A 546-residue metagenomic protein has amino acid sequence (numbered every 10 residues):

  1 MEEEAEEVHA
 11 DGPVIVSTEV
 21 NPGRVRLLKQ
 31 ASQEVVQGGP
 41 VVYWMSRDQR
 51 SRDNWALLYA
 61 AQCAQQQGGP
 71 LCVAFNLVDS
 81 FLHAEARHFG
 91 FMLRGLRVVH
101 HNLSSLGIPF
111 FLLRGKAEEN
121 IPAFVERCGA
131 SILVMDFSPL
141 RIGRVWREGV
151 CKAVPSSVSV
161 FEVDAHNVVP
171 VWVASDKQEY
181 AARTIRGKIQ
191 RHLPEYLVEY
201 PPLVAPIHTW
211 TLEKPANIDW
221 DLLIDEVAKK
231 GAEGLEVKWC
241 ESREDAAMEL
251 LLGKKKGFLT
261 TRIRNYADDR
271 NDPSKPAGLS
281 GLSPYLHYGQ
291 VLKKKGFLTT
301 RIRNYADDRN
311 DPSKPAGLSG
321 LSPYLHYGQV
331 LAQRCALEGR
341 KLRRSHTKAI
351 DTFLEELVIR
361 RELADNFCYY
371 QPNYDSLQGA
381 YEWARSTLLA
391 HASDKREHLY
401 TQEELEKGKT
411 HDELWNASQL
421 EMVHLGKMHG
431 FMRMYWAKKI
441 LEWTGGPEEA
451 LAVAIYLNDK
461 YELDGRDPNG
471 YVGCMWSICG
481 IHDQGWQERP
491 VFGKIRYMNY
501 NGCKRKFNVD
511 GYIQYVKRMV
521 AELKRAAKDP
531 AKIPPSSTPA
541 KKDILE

Functional and structural regions predicted by a protein language model:
M1-H208, L420, K439, W443-T444 (+3 more regions): Trp/Phe/Arg-rich N-terminal binding region typifying the photolyase-homology
E2, V36-Q37, V158, V171-W172 (+2 more regions): Glycine/tryptophan-enriched, flexible segments
G12-P13, S17, V25-K29, L250-L252 (+2 more regions): An acidic intrinsically disordered interaction segment
L57-Q62, S283-P284, S319-P323, R334 (+4 more regions): Contiguous, well-ordered alpha-helical segments that form the cores/surfaces of helical PPI scaffolds
H88-F91, A117, K177, S274 (+13 more regions): Secondary-structure capping and boundary motifs in well-ordered enzyme cores
R340, R344, V358, E362 (+10 more regions): Hydrophobic alpha-helix feature that most strongly marks membrane-spanning transmembrane helices and their immediate
V358-D365, Y369, W383-W443: C-terminal substrate/ligand-recognition segments
Q378-E406, A450-K524: C-terminal, helix-dominated tail/subdomain
